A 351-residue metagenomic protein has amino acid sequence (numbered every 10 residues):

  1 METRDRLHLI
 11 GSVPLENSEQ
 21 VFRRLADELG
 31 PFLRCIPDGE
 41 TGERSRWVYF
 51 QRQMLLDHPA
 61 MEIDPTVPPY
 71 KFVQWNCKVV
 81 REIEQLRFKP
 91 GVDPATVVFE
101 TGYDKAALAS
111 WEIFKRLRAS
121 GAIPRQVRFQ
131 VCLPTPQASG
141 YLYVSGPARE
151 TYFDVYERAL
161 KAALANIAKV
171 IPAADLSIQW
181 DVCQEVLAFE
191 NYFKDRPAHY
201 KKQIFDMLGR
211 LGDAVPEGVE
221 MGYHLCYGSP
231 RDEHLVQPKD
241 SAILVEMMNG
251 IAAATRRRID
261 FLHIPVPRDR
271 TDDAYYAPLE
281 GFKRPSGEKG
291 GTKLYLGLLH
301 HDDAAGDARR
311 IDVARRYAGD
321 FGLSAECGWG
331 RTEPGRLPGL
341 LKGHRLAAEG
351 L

Functional and structural regions predicted by a protein language model:
M1-N76, E349: N-terminal basic, low-complexity leaders that serve as flexible interaction/assembly modules and, when applicable, as
E2-I10, F32-I36, Q126-C132, D175-Q179 (+4 more regions): Structural preference for beta-strand elements that scaffold enzyme active sites
S18-F22, T101-R116, T151-L164, P197-L211 (+4 more regions): Well-ordered, non-membrane alpha-helical segments in soluble/globular domains
A26, F114-R128, A168-A173, G209-G218 (+3 more regions): Acidic (Asp/Glu)-rich catalytic clusters
W75-P172, I178-Q203: Active-site-proximal, glycine-rich beta->alpha crossover segments in alpha/beta enzymes that shape flexible
Q137-R149, D181-P197, G222-Q237, H263-P267 (+2 more regions): Active-site-proximal beta-alpha loop/turn segments in soluble metabolic enzymes
I204-G291: Aromatic-lined glycan-binding groove of carbohydrate-active enzymes
A252-L351: Catalytic-face loop-and-helix region of soluble metabolic enzyme cores
